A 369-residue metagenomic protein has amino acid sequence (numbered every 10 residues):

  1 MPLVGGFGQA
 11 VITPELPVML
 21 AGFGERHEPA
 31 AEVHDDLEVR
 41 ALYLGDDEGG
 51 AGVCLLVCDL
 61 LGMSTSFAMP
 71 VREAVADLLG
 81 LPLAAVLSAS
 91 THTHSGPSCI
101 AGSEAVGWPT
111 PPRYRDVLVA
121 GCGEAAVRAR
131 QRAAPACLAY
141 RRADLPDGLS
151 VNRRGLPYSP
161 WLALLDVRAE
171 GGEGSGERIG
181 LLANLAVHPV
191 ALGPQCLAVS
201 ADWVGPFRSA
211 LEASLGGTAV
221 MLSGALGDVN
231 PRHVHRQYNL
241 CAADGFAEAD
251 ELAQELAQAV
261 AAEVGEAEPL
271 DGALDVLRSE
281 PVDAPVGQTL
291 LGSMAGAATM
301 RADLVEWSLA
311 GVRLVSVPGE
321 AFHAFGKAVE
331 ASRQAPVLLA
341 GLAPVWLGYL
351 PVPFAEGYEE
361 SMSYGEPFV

Functional and structural regions predicted by a protein language model:
M1-A89, T93-D244, E248-E251, V264 (+1 more regions): Conserved beta-alpha junction segments in alpha/beta enzyme cores
L252-L256: Well-ordered, non-membrane alpha-helical segments in soluble/globular domains
Q258-A262: Hydrophobic structural segments
